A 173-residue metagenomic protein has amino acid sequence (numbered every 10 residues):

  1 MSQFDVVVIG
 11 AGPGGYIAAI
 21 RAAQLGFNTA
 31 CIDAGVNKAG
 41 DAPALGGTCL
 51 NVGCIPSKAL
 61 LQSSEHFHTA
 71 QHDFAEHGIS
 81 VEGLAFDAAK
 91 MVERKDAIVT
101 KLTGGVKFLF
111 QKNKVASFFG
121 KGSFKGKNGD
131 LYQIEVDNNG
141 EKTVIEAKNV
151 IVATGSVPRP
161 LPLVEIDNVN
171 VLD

Functional and structural regions predicted by a protein language model:
M1-G14: Beta1/beta-strand and adjacent pyrophosphate-binding region of the FAD-binding site in flavoprotein oxidoreductases
S2-Q3, I20-F27, C31-D173: Glycine-rich flavin
G12-A18, A22: N-terminal glycine-/charge-rich "phosphate-binding" loop or analogous flexible N-terminal tail
